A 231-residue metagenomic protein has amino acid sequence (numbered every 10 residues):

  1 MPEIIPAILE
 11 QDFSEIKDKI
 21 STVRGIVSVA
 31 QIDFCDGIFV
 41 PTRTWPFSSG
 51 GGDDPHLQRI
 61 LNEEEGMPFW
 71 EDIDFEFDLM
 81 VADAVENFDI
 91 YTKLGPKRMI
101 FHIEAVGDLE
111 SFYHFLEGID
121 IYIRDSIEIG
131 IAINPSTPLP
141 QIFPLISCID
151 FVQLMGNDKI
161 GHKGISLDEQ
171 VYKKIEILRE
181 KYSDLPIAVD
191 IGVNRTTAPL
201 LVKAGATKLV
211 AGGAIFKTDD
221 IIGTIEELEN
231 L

Functional and structural regions predicted by a protein language model:
P2-I8, A30-I32, I73-L79, M99-F101 (+4 more regions): Hydrophobic faces of well-ordered beta-strands that scaffold small-molecule active sites in alpha/beta enzyme cores
S14, Q31-L94, I100-I121: N-terminal active-site wall of soluble small-molecule enzyme domains
I16-V23, V85-K93, S136-C148, V193-L209: Catalytic cores of alpha/beta
V23, I32-D33, Y91, V152 (+5 more regions): Conserved, mostly hydrophobic/aromatic
G25-V27, W70, L94, R124 (+1 more regions): Structural motif
V40-G52, P135, Q141-E176, E180-Y182 (+1 more regions): Glycine/Thr-rich beta-alpha phosphate-binding loop at enzyme active sites
P46-F77, F115-P135, Q170-V193, E227-L231: Alpha-helix-loop-beta-strand connector modules within alpha/beta enzyme cores
M99-D108, Q153-G164, A204-I225: Glycine-rich phosphate-binding active-site loops on the catalytic face of alpha/beta enzymes
